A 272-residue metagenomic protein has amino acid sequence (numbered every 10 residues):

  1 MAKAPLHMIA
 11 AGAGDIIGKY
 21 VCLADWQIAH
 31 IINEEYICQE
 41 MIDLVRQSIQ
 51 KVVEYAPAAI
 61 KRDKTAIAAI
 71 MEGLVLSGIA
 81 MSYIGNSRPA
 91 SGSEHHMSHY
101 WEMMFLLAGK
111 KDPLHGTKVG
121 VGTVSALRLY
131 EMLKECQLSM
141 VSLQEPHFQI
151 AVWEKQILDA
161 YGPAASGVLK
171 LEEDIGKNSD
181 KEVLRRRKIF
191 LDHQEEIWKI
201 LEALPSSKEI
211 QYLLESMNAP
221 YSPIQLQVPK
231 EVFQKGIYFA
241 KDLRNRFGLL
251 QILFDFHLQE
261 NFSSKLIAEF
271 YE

Functional and structural regions predicted by a protein language model:
M1, P5-I9, I37-L44, R62 (+8 more regions): Catalytic cores of large soluble enzymes that bind and process phosphate-bearing ligands
M1-K51: A glycine/threonine-rich phosphate-anchoring loop and its flanking beta-alpha core in nucleotide/phosphate-binding
I16, C136-E272: C-terminal charged capping/lid subdomain of soluble metabolic enzymes
V21, W101, E131, N218 (+1 more regions): Short alpha-helix boundary/capping elements
V21-I28, Y83-R88, L129-M140, F247-G248: Short helix-capping/linker segments at secondary-structure and domain boundaries
Q27-I32, I49-E54, L74-A80, S98-L106 (+4 more regions): Short acidic (Asp/Glu) and glycine-rich catalytic loops that position anionic groups and cofactors
Q39, D43, R88, G92 (+8 more regions): A short glycine-/small-residue-rich loop at the edge of a beta-strand within enzyme catalytic domains
R46-E135: A conserved active-site cap/scaffold subdomain adjacent to cofactor or substrate pockets
